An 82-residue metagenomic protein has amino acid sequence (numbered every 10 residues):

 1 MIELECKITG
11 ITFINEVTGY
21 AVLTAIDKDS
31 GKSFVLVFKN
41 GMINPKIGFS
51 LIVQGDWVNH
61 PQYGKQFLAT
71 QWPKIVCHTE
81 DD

Functional and structural regions predicted by a protein language model:
E3-G10, K46-N59: OB-fold and OB-like beta-barrel modules that bind single-stranded nucleic acids
T9-T12, F38-N40: Short secondary-structure capping/turn segments at boundaries of alpha-helices and beta-strands
T12-A25: Short aromatic-glycine-enriched beta-strand elements
I14, G31, P61-Y63: Residue-level signal for secondary-structure boundary sites
V22-K46: Beta-strand/loop nucleic-acid-binding surfaces
D29, G48, K74-C77: Short, surface-exposed linear patches
D29, N40, G55-P61: Short glycine-rich, polar/acidic loop-and-turn segments at beta strand-coil junctions
D56-D82: OB-fold/S1-family single-stranded nucleic acid-binding modules
